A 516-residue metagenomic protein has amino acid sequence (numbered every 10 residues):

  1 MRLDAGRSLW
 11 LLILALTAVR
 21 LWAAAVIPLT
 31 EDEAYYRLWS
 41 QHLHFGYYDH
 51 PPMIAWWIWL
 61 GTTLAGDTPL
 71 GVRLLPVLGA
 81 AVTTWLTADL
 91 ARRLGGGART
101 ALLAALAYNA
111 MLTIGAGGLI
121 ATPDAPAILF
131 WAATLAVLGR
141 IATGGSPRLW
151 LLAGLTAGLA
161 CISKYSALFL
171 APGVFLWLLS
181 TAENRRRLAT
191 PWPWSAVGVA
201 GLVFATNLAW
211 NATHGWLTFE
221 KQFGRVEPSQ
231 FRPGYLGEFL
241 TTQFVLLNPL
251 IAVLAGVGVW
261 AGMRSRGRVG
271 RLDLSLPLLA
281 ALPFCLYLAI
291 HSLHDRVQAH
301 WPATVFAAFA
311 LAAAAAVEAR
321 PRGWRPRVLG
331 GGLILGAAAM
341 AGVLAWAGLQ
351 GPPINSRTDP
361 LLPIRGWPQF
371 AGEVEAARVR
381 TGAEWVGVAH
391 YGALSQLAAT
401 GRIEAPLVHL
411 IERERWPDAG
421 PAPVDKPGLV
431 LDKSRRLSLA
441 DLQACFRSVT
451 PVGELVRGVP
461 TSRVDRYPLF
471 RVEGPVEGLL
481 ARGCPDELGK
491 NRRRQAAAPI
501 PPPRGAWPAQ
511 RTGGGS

Functional and structural regions predicted by a protein language model:
R2, R92-G95, T134-W150, V257 (+1 more regions): Membrane-interface transmembrane helices that cradle and orient dolichyl/undecaprenyl
W10, L74-G95, A110, A133 (+1 more regions): Transmembrane-helix motifs of polytopic, lipid-linked glycan transferases
I13, A101-N109, A157, C161 (+1 more regions): Short helix- or helix-capping micro-motifs that position conserved polar/aromatic residues at function-defining sites
V19, L159, A171-L274, A280-D295: Transmembrane-lumen/periplasm boundary regions of multi-pass, lipid-linked membrane glycan transferases
Q41, T84-L86, P126-G144, L149-A157 (+1 more regions): Specific aromatic-rich, kink-prone transmembrane helix
A104-A105, V137, L149-Y165, V199-L202 (+1 more regions): Membrane-interface alpha helices of multi-pass inner-membrane proteins
T113-A127: Short acidic/glycine- and proline-prone juxtamembrane loop motifs at membrane-interface regions of multi-pass membrane
A299, W324-G382, Y391-W416, L431-L479 (+1 more regions): Membrane-proximal, lumen/periplasm-facing interface regions of secretory-pathway glyco- and lipid-modifying enzymes
